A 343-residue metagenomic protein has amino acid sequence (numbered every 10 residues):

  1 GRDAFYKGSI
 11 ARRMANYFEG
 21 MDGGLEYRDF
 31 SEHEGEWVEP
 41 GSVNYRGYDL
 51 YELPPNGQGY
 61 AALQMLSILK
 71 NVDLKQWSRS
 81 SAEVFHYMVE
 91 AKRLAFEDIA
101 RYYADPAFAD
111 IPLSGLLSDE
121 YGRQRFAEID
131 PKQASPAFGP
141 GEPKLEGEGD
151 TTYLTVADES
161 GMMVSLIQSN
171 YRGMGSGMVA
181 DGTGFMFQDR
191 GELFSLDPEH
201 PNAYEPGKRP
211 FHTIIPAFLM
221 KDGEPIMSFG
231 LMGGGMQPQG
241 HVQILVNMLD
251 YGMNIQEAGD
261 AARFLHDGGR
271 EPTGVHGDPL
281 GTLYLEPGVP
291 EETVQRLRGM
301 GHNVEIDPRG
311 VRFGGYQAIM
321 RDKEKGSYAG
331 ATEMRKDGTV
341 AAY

Functional and structural regions predicted by a protein language model:
G1-P55, F126, D130-A137, E142-E146 (+1 more regions): Accessory "access/gating" subregions that flank catalytic or transport cores
A4-K7, R12, N16-E19, M232-Q256: Alpha-helical support elements that line or immediately flank enzyme active sites and cofactor-binding pockets
A11, N71-N170, G182-T183, R190 (+1 more regions): Internal maturation/activation junctions in enzymes
G23-Y27, M162-M227, Q237, Q243 (+1 more regions): Active-site rim segments in enzyme catalytic domains, especially the processed small/beta chain of N-terminal
V38-P40, A62, G149-L154, M163 (+3 more regions): Short glycine-rich loop/turn motifs
P40, L53-N56, P143-G147, E205-F211 (+1 more regions): Short Gly/Pro-enriched turn/cap motifs at secondary-structure boundaries
D49-P55, A61-I68, L74, L154-T155 (+3 more regions): Short, well-ordered beta-strand elements
S160, K208, H241, D250-V311: Extended C-terminal subregions enriched in glycine
